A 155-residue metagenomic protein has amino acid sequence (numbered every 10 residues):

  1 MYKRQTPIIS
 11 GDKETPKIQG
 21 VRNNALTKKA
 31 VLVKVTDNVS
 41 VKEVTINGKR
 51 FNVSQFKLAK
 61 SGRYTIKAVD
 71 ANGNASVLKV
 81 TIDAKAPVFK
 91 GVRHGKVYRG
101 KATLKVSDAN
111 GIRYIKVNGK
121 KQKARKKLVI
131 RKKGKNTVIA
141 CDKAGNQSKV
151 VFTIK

Functional and structural regions predicted by a protein language model:
M1-Q5: Conserved small/polar residues in nucleotide/adenosyl-binding loops
T6-P16, K79-V88, F152-K155: Flexible, low-complexity linkers/stalks enriched in Thr/Pro that connect modular domains
I18-R22, V53, K90-H94: Surface-exposed, proline-enriched loop/turn segments that connect beta strands in immunoglobulin-like
R22-K29, H94-K101: Short, solvent-exposed loop/linker segments at the N-terminal edge of repeated beta-sheet extracellular domains
A30-F51, G91, T103-Q122, K127: Change to "...patches in solvent-exposed regions of secreted, membrane-anchored, or virion-exposed structural
Q55-R63, K126-K135: Solvent-exposed segments in extracellular or luminal domains encompassing
A68-D70, A140-D142: Conserved structural position at the C-terminal beta-strand of extracellular beta-sandwich adhesion modules
A75-V77, Q147-K149: A structural signal for beta-strand boundary/capping segments at domain termini and interdomain linkers
